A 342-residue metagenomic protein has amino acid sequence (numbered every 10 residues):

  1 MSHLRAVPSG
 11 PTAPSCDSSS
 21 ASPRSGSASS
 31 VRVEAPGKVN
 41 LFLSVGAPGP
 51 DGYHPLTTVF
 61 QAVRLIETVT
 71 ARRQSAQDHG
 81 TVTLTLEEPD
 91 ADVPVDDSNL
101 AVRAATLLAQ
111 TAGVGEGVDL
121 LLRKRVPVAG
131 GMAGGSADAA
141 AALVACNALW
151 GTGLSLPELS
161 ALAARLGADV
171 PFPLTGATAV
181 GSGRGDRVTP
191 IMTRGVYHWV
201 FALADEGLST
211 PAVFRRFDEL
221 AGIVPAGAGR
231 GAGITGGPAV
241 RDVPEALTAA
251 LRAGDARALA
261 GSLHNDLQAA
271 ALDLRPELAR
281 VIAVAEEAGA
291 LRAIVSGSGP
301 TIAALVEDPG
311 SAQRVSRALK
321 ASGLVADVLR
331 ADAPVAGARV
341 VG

Functional and structural regions predicted by a protein language model:
S2-G130, A148, T152, L156-P157 (+4 more regions): ATP-binding N-lobe of GHMP and related small-molecule kinases
L41, V69-A71, A101, G135 (+5 more regions): Residue-level signal for inorganic ion chemistry
A62, A71-Q74, S316-S322, A331: Acyltransferase
P94, L121-W150, A168, A290-I302 (+1 more regions): Glycine/serine-rich anion-binding loops at beta->alpha junctions that coordinate negatively charged ligand groups
G117, A139, L143-V180, R184-R187: Contiguous, small/hydrophobic- and glycine-enriched helical/loop subdomains that border and often "cap" functional
L166, A221-G222, L319-D327: A common structural junction motif
T175, G181-R292, G310-Q313, R317 (+1 more regions): Conserved, helical-rich catalytic subdomain that frames metal- and/or nucleotide-binding sites in enzyme alpha/beta
